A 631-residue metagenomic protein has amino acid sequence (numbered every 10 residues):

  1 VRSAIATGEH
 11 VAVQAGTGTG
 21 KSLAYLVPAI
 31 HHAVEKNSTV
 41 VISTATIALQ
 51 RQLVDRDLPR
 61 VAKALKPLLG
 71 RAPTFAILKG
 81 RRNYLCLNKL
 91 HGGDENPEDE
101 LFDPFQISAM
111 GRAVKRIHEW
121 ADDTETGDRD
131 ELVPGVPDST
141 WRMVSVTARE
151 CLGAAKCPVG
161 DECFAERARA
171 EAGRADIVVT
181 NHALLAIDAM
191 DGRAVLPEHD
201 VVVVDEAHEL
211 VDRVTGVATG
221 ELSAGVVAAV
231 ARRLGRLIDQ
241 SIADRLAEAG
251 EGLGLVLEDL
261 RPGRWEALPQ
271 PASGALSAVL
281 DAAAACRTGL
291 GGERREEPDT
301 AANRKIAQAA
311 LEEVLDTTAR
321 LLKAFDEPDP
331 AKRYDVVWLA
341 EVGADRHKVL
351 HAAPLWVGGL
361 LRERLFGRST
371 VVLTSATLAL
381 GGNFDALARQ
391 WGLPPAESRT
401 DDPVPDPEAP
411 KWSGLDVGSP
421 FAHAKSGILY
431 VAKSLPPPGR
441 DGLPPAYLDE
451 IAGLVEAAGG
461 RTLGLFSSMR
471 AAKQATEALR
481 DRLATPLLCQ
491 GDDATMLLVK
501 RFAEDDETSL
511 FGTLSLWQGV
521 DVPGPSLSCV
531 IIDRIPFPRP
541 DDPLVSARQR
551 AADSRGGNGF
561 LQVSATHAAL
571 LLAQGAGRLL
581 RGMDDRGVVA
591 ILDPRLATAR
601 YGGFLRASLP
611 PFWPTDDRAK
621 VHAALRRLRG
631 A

Functional and structural regions predicted by a protein language model:
V1-Q14, A24: Conserved pre-motif I regulatory segment
Y25, H31, R51, D55-P59 (+3 more regions): Signature of the SF2 helicase/ATPase Hel1-core->accessory helical subdomain module
K36-D176, A285-E296, V545: A substrate-engagement module of RecA-like helicase motors
T39-A48, V372-A376, G460-S467, I591-L592: Conserved RecA-like ASCE P-loop NTPase motor core of nucleic-acid helicases/translocases
R142-D176, D191-R193, G292-K433, G442-D449 (+3 more regions): A contiguous, basic/glycine-rich beta-loop/short-helix subdomain that forms a polymer-engagement track
F421, A432-G442, D492-A597: Conserved RecA-like P-loop NTPase helicase motor core
S467-G491: Conserved helicase motor "Helicase C" RecA-like lobe of SF1/SF2 P-loop NTPases
A590-A631: N-terminal targeting/trafficking signals and adjacent low-complexity tails
